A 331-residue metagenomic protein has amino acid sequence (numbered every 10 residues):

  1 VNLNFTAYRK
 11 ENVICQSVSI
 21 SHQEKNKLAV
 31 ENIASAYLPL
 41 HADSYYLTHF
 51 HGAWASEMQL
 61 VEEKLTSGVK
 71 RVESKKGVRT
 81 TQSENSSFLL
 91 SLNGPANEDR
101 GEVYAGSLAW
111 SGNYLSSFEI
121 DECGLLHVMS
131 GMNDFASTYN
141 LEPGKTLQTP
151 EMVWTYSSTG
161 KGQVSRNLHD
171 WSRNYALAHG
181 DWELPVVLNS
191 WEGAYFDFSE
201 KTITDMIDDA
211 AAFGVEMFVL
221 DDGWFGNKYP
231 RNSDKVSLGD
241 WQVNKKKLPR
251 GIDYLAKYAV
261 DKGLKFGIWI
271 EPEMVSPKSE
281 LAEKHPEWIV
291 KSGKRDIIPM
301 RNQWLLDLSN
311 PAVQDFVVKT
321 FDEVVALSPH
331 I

Functional and structural regions predicted by a protein language model:
V1-E119, F135: Polysaccharide-binding surfaces and accessory modules of carbohydrate-active proteins
V18, G144, L188, F218 (+3 more regions): Conserved, mostly hydrophobic/aromatic
L90-Y114, Y156-L177, E216-D222, L248-P299: Glycine-rich, aromatic-flanked loop segments that form ligand/cofactor-binding clefts across common enzyme folds
E122-E142: Short acidic, Pro/Gly- and aromatic-enriched capping/linker segments at domain boundaries
Y139-S158: Short Pro-Gly-centered flexible turn/kink motifs
N167-M217, D221, G226: An acidic-aromatic substrate-binding cleft motif
P185, E192-F196, P272-S328: Active-site-adjacent "subsite" loops/lids of carbohydrate-active enzymes
G214-W224, P230, V317-I331: Active-site groove signature of glycoside hydrolases
